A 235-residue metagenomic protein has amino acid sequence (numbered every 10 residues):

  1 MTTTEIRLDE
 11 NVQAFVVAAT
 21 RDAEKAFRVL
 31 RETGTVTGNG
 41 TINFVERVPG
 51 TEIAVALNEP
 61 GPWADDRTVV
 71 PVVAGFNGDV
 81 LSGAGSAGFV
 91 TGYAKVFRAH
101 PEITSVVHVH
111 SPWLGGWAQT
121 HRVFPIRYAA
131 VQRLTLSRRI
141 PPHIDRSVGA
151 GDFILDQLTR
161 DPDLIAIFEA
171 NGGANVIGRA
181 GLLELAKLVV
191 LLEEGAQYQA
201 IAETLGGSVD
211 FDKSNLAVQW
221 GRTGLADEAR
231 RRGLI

Functional and structural regions predicted by a protein language model:
M1-I235: Glycine-rich flexible loops
